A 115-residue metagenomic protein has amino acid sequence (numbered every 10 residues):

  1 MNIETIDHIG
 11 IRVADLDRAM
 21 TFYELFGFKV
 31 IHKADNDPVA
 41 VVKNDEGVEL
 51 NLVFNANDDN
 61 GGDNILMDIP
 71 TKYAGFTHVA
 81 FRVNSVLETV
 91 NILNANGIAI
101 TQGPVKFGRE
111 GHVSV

Functional and structural regions predicted by a protein language model:
M1-D17, F76-V79: N-terminal beta-strand motif that seeds the catalytic metal site of vicinal oxygen chelate
E4, D37, A74, E110-H112: Loop/turn position at the start of each blade in beta-propeller repeats
I11-N51, N55-N57, A95, G111: Core segments of cupin and vicinal oxygen chelate
D15-D17, N84-L87: Helix N-cap motif at beta-to-alpha junctions
F22, L87-I92: Short amphipathic alpha-helices within nucleic acid-binding modules
V41, F81, V90-V115: Vicinal oxygen chelate
F54-D68: Short, flexible, mixed-charge acidic loops at enzyme active sites
L66-T77: Helix-adjacent hinge/juxtasegments
